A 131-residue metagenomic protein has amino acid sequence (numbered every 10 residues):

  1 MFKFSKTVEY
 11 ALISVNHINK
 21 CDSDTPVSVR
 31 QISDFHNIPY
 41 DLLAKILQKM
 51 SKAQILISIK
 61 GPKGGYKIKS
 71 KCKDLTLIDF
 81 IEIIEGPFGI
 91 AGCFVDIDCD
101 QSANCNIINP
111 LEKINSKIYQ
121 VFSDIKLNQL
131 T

Functional and structural regions predicted by a protein language model:
F2, K6, S14-I38: N-terminal helix-turn-helix DNA-binding core of bacterial DNA-binding proteins
D34, S51-K52: Alpha-helical residues within the helix-turn-helix
D41: Key DNA-contact positions within bacterial/archaeal DNA-binding proteins
L47-Q48: Short, hydrophobic-biased segments on the C-terminal half of alpha helices that form "recognition helices"
K52-I55, I83: Residue cluster at the C-terminal edge of the helix-turn-helix DNA-binding motif
I55-I68: Beta-hairpin "wing" of winged helix-turn-helix
K69-T131: Non-DNA-binding regulatory cores of transcription-related proteins, predominantly C-terminal effector-binding
